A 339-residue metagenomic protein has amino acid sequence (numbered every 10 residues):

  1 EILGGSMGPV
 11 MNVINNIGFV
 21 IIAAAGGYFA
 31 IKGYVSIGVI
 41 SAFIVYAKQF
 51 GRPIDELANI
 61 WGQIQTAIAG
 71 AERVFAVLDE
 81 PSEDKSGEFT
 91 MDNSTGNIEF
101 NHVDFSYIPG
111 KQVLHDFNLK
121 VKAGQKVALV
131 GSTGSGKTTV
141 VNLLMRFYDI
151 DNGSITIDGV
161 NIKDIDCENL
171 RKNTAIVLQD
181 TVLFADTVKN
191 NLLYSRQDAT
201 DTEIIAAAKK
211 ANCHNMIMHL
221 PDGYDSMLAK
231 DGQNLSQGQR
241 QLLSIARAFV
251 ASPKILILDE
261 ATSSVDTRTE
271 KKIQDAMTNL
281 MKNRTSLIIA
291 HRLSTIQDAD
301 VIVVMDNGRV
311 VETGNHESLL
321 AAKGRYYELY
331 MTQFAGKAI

Functional and structural regions predicted by a protein language model:
E1-V20, Q63-T66, E83, D104-Q112: An intracellular "coupling" helix at the cytosolic face of ABC transporter transmembrane type-1 domains
I2, F19, Q49-V77: Cytosolic ends of transmembrane helices, especially the final helix of ABC transmembrane type-1 domains
G4-N15, I37-N59: Hydrophobic alpha-helical segments in the permease module
I21-A25, V45, R52, A69 (+1 more regions): Transmembrane alpha-helix boundary/anchor motif
A24-G38: Helix-interface capping motifs at the ends of transmembrane segments in multi-pass membrane proteins
A24-Y28, E72, E260: Transmembrane alpha-helix boundary and packing residues in multipass membrane permease domains and related
A76, E83, L193: Conserved E/DxxT/N motif and adjacent residues on the DHp alpha2 helix of HisKA-family sensor histidine kinases
S86, M91-I339: ABC-type nucleotide-binding domain
